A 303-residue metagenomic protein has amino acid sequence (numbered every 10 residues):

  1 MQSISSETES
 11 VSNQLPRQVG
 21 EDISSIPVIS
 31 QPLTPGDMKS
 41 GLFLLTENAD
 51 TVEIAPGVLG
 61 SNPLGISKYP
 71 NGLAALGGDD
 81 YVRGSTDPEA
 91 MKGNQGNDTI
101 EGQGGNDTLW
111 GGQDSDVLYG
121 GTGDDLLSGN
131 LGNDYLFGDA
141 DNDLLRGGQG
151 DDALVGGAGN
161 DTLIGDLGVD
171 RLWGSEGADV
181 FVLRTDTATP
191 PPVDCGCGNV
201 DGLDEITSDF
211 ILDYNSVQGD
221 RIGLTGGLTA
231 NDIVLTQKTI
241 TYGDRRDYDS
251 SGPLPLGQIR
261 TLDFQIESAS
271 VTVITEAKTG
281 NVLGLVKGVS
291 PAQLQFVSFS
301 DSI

Functional and structural regions predicted by a protein language model:
M1-K39, K238-I303: Low-complexity acidic/polar repeat-biased segments
Q2-A90: N-terminal segments that cap or nucleate solenoid repeat domains
E47, G84, E176, E267-S268: Generic beta-strand structural signal
A49-T51, M91, P190-P192, A230-I233 (+1 more regions): Short, surface-exposed beta-strand/loop "edge" segments at domain boundaries and coil↔beta transitions
T51, G219, A269-V273: A generic structural signal for beta-strand entry/edge sites
E53, F210, G223, L285-K287: Generic structural detector for well-ordered beta-strands
V58-A74, D79-R83, D87-T239: Acidic, glycine-rich calcium-binding repeat modules characteristic of RTX/beta-roll and related beta-solenoid repeat
